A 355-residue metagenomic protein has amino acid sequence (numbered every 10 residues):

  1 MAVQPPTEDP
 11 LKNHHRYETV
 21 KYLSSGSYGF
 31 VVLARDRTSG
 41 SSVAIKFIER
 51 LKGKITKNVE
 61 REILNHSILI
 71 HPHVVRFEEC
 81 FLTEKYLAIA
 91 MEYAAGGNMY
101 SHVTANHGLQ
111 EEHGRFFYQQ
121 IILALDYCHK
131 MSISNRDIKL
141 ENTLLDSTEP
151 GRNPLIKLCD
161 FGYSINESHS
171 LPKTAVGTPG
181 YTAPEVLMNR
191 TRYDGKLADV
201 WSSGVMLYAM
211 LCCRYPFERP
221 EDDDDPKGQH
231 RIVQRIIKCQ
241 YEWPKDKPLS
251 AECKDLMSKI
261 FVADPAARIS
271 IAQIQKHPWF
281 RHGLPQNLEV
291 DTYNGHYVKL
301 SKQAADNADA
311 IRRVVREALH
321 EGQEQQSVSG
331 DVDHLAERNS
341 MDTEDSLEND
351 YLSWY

Functional and structural regions predicted by a protein language model:
F30: Conserved N-lobe ATP-binding subsite of Hanks-type protein kinase domains, especially the beta3 VAIK lysine
S42, F47-I70: Conserved N-lobe beta3->alphaC-helix segment of eukaryotic protein kinase catalytic domains
C80: Activation-segment/catalytic-loop signature of the eukaryotic protein kinase fold
E84-N98, H102: Conserved short submotifs of the Hanks-type protein kinase catalytic core that shape the nucleotide-binding pocket
F117-Y118: Activation segment signature within eukaryotic-like protein kinase domains
I121-I133: Protein kinase catalytic-loop region centered on the HRD/HxD motif
A266-D309: Regulatory extensions flanking the kinase catalytic core
